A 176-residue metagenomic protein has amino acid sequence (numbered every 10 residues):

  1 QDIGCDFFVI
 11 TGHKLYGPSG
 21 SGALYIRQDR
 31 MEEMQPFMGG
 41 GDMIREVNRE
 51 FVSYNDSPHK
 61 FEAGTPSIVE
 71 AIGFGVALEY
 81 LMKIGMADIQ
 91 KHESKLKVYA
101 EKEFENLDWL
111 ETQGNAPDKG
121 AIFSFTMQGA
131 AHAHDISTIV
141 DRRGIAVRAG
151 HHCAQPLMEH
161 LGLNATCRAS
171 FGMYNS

Functional and structural regions predicted by a protein language model:
Q1-S176: Pyridoxal 5′-phosphate
